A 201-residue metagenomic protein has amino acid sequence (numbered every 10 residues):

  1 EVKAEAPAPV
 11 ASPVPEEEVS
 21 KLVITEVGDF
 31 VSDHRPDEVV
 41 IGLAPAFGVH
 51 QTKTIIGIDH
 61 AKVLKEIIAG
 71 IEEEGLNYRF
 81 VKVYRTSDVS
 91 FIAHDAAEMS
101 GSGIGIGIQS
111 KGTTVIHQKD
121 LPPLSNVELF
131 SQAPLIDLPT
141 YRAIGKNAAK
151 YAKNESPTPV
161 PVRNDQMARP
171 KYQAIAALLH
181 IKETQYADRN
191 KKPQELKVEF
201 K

Functional and structural regions predicted by a protein language model:
E1-E18: Helix-enriched interaction subdomains in cytosolic or periplasmic regions, typified by TIR/SEFIR signaling/NADase cores
K21-G75: Glycine-rich phosphate/diphosphate-binding loop of Rossmann-like nucleotide-binding domains
R35-E38, S100-G103, E195: Short coil/turn connectors at secondary-structure junctions
H50, L124-K201: C-terminal binding/interaction regions
I58-K62, E66, S87, F91 (+2 more regions): Conserved active-site and cofactor/substrate-binding residues in soluble primary-metabolism enzymes
L64-A97: Active-site rim loops that border cofactor/substrate pockets in soluble metabolic enzymes
I67-G75, S100, I104, A148-S156: Structural signal for hydrophobic packing residues in well-ordered secondary-structure cores of soluble enzyme domains
T86-L124: Glycine-rich phosphate-binding loop
